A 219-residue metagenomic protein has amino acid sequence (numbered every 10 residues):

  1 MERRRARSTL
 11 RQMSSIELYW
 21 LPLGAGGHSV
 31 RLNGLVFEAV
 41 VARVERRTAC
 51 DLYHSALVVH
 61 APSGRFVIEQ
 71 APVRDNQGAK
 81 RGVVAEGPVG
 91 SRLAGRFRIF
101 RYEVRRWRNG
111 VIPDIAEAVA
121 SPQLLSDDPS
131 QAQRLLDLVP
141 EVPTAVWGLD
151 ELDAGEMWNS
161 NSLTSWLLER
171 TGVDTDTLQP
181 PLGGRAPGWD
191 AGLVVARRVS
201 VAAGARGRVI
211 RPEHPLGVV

Functional and structural regions predicted by a protein language model:
R3-A154, V199-A202, R206-V219: Non-catalytic ligand/cofactor/substrate-binding and regulatory segments of enzyme domains
L52, L149-T171: Active-site nucleophilic cysteine motif
P62-R65, E169-T177: Short helix-capping/linker segments at secondary-structure and domain boundaries
Q133-E141, W166, P187, A191 (+1 more regions): Charged/polar, solvent-exposed surface patches and flexible loops
D174-G217: Accessory, usually C-terminal, subdomains that scaffold auxiliary metal cofactors
